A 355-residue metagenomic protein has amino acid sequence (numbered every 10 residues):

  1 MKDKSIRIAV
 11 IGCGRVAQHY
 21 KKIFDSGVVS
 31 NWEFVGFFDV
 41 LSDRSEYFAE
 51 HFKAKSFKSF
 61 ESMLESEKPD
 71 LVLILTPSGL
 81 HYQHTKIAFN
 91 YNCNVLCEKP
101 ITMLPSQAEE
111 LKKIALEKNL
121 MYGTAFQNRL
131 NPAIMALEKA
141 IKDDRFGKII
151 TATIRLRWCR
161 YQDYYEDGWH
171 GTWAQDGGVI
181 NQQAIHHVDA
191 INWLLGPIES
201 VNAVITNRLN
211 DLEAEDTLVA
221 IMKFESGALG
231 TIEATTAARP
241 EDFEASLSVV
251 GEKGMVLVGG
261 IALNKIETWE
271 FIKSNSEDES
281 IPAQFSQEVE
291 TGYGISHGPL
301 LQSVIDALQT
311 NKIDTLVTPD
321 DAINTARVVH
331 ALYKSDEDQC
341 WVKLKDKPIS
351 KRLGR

Functional and structural regions predicted by a protein language model:
M1-F52: N-terminal Rossmann-like dinucleotide-binding module
D3, L120, G147-T151, K334-R355: C-terminal capping/lid region of NAD(P)-dependent oxidoreductase domains
N31-F34, A307-T325: Glycine- and charged-residue-rich phosphate/anionic-cofactor binding loop of Rossmann-like
V40, V289-Q302, V317: Active-site loop of classical SDR/Rossmann-like NAD(P)-dependent oxidoreductases, centered on the catalytic Tyr-X3-Lys
A54-F60: Conserved SAM-binding strand-loop segment of SAM-dependent methyltransferases
L64-S66, L71, P77-S78, Y82-R129 (+1 more regions): Beta-strand-loop-alpha-helix segment that lines the small-molecule cofactor/substrate pocket of alpha/beta enzymes
N128-L212, Q339: Predominantly a Rossmann-like dinucleotide-binding segment in NAD(P)-dependent oxidoreductases
V188-K265, G298-I313, V329-A331, L344-R355: Contiguous beta-strand/loop segments that form the cofactor/metal-binding neighborhood of enzyme cores
